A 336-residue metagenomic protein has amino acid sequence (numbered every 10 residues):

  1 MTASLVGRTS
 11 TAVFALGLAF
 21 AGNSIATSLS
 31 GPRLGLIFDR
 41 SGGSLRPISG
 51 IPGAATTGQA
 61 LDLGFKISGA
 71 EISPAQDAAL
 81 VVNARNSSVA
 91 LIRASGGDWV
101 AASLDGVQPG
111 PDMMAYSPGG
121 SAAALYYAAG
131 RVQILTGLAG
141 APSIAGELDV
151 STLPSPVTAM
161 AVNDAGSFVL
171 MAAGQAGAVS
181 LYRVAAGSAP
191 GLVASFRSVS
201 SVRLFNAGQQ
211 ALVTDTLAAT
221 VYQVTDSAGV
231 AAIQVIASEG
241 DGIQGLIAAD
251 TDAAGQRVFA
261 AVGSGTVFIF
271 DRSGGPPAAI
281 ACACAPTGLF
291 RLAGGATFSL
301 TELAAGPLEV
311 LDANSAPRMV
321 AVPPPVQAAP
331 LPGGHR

Functional and structural regions predicted by a protein language model:
M1-A12: Bacterial N-terminal signal peptides that target proteins for export
S10-A21: Bacterial N-terminal signal peptides
A26-A54: An edge-strand/N-cap motif at the start of beta-rich repeat modules
R33-D39, D77-N83, S121-Y126, S167-A172 (+4 more regions): Short beta-strand elements that form the blades of beta-propeller/WD-repeat-like and other beta-sheet-rich scaffold
G42-P47, N86-I92, G130-T136, A176-Y182 (+3 more regions): Structural motif
G50-G53, R93-G97, G137-G140, V184-S188 (+3 more regions): Short loop/turn segments that connect beta-strands within beta-propeller blades
A55-F65, W99-G106, S143-S151, S188-A194 (+3 more regions): A short beta-strand motif characteristic of beta-propeller blades
F65-A75, G106-G120, T152-V162, R197-G208 (+3 more regions): Repeated scaffold domains used in trafficking and secretory/extracellular systems, primarily beta-propellers
